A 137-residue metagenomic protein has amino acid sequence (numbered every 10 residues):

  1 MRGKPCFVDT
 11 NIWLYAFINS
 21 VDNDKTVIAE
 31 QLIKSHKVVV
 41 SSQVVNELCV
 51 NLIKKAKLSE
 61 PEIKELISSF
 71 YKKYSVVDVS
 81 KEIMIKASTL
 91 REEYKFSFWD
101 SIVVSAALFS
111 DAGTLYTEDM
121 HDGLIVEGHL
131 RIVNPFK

Functional and structural regions predicted by a protein language model:
M1, S105-K137: Acidic, PIN/NYN-like endoribonuclease modules and their adjacent C-terminal/linker elements
M1-V40, K55-E65: Short, well-structured N-terminal submotif of metal-dependent ribonuclease cores
V8-D9, S41-S42, F96-S97, D119 (+1 more regions): Histidine- and aromatic-rich ligand-binding microenvironments
N11, F17, C49, M120-H121: Anionic group-transfer/hydrolysis microenvironments
E47-S75: Active-site-proximal, substrate-binding regions of enzyme catalytic domains and RNA-binding/basic surfaces
S75-E118: Active-site neighborhoods of divalent-metal-dependent phosphate/nucleic-acid chemistry enzymes
